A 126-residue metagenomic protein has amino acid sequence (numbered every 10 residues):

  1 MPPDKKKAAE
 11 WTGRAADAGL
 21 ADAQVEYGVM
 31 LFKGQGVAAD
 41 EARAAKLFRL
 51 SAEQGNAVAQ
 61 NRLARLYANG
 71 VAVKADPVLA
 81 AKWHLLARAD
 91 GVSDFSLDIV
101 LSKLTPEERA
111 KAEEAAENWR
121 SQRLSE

Functional and structural regions predicted by a protein language model:
M1, Q24-K33, V37, L47 (+2 more regions): Hydrophobic face of amphipathic alpha-helices that form TPR/SEL1-like repeat modules and related alpha-solenoid
D4, T12, D17-A21, K33-Q35 (+6 more regions): Short helix-capping/linker turns of helical repeat alpha-solenoids
K5, E41, P77, P106-R109 (+1 more regions): Alpha-helix N-capping/helix-start residues
A42-Y67, E117: Generic detector of solvent-exposed, compositionally biased contiguous segments
R88-E126: Terminal, low-structured helical/coil segments at or just beyond the last alpha-helical repeat
